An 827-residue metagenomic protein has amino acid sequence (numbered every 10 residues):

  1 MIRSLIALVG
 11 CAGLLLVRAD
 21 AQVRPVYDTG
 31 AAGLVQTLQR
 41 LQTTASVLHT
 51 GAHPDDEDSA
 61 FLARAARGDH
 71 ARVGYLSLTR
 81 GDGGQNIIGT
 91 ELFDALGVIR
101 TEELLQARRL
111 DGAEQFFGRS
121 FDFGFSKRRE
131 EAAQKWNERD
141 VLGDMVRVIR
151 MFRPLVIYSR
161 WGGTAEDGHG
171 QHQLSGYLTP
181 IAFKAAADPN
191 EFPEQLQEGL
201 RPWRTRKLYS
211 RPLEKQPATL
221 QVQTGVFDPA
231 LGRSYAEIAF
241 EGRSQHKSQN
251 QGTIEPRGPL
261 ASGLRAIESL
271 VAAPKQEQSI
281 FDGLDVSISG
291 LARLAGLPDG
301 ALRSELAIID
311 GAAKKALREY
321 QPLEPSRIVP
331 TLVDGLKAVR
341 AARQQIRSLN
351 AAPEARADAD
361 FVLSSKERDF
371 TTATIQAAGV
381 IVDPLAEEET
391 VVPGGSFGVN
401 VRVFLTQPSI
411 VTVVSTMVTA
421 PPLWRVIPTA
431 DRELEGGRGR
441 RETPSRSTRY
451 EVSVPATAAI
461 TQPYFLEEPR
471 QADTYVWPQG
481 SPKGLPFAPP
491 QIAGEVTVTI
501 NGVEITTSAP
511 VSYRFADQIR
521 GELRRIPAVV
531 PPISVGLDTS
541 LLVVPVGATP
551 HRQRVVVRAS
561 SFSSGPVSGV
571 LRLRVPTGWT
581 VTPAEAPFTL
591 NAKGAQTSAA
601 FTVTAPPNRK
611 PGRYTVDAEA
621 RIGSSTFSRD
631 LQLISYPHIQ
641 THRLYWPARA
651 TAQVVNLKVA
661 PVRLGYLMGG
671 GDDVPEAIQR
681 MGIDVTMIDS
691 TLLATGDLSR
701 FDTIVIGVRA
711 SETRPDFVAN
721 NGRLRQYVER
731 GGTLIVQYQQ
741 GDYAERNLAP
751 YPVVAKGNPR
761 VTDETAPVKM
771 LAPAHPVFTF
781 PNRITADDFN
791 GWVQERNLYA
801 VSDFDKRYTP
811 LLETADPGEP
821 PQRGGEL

Functional and structural regions predicted by a protein language model:
L5-L15: Bacterial N-terminal signal peptides
V17-A21: Sec/Tat signal peptide C-region and signal peptidase I cleavage site
Q22-M151, Q173, P180-K184, D188: Active-site rim/loop-helix segments in enzyme catalytic domains that contact anionic ligands
V23, A185-Q376: The feature marks non-catalytic terminal segments
L385-V399, V403-V659: Long beta-sheet-rich domains in secretory-pathway and surface-associated proteins
T626-G707: Aromatic-Pro/Gly-enriched surface loop or interdomain linker that acts as a lid/target-recognition segment
I704, R796-L827: A glycine-centered loop/beta-turn motif at secondary-structure junctions
R709-N790: A glycine-rich, often tryptophan-bearing local segment used as a flexible ligand/cofactor-contacting loop or short
